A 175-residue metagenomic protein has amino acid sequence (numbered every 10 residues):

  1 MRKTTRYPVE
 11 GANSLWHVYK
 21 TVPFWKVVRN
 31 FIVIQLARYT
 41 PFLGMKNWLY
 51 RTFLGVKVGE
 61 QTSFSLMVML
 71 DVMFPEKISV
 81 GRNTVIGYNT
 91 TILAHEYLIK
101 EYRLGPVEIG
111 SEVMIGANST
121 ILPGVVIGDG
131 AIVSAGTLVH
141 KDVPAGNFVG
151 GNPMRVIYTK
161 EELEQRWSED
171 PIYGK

Functional and structural regions predicted by a protein language model:
M1-G55, N152-K175: Terminal amphipathic alpha-helical/low-complexity segments used for targeting or macromolecular assembly
V56-V58, T62-G150, M154-I157: Structural signal for interior beta-strand "rungs" in well-ordered beta-sheet cores of soluble enzyme domains
